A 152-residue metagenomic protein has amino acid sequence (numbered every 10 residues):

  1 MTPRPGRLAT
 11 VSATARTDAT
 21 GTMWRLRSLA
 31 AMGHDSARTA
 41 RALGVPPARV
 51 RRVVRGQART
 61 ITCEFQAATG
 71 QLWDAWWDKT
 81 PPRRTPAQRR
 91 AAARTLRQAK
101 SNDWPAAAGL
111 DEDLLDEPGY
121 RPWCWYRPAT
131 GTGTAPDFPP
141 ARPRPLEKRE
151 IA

Functional and structural regions predicted by a protein language model:
M1, D35-G44: Short alpha-helical "recognition helix" segments of helix-turn-helix
M1-G21, W77-K100, E112-G131, P139-L146: Basic, amphipathic alpha-helix used for nucleic-acid engagement in HTH/winged-helix/SANT-Myb modules and analogous
R16-H34: Short, amphipathic alpha-helical "recognition" segments used to contact nucleic acids or chromatin
T20, A31, A58-T60, G131: Catalytic phosphate/metal-binding cores of nucleic-acid and nucleotide-processing enzymes, i.e., regions that mediate
S28, R41, R52, Q71: DNA-binding alpha-helical recognition surfaces that contact promoter or target DNA
D35, R49, W77-T80: Short loop/beta submotifs within extracellular cysteine-rich repeat domains
G44-T60: Recognition helix of helix-turn-helix/homeodomain-like DNA-binding domains that insert into the DNA major groove
Q57-Q71: Short, basic-rich loop-to-helix N-cap that marks the start of a DNA-contacting helix
